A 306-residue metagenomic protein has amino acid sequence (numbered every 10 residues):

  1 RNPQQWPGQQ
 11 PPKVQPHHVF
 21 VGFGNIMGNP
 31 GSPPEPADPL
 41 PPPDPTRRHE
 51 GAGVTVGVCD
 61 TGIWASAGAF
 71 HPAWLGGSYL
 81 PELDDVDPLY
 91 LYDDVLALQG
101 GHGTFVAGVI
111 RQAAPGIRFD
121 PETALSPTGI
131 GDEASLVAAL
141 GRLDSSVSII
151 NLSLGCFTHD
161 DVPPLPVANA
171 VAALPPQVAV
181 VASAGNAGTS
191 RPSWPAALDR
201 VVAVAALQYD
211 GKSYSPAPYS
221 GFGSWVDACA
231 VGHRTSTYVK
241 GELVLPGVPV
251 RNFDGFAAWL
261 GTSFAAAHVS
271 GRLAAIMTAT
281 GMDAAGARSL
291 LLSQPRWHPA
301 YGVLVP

Functional and structural regions predicted by a protein language model:
R1-A37, P43-P45: Autoinhibitory propeptides
Q15, D120, A179-V181, A203 (+2 more regions): Structural detector of well-ordered beta-strand residues that form the stable sheet scaffold of enzyme domains
V19-F20, G62-W64, G155-F157, G185-T189 (+2 more regions): Catalytic metal-binding/acid-base residues of hydrolase active sites
E35-R118, A138-S145, I149-S153, D210 (+3 more regions): Active-site core segment of subtilase-fold serine proteases
C59-T61, E122, S183: Short hydrophobic segments within beta-strands
A124-R200, S213, V250-A267, Y301-L304: Substrate-binding/access-modulating region of protease and related hydrolase catalytic domains
G141, A279-V303: An often Trp-containing, charged/polar helix-loop segment at the C-terminal end of enzyme catalytic cores
S193-T278: Extracellular S/T/G-rich loop segment that most often corresponds to the catalytic His/Ser-adjacent loop
